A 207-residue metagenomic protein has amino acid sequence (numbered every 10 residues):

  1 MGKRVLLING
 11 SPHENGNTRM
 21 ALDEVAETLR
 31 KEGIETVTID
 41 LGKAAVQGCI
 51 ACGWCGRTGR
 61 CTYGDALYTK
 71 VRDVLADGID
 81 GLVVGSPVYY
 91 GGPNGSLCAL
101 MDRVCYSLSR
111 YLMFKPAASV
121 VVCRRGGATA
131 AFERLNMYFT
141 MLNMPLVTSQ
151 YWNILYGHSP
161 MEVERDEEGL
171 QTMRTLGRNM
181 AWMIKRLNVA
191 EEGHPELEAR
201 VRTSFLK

Functional and structural regions predicted by a protein language model:
K3-E32: N-terminal beta1-alpha1 ligand-phosphate binding loop
I8-P12, L41, V121-R124: Cofactor-binding loop segments of dinucleotide-utilizing enzymes, especially the Rossmann-like FAD- and NAD(P)+-binding
E27-I34, C105-S109, T140-M144, R178-A190: Generic secondary-structure signature for well-ordered alpha-helical cores
L41-R60, M161-E162: N-terminal beta-loop-helix "entrance" segment that forms/cooperates in small-molecule cofactor or anionic ligand
T58-Y151: Helix-loop-strand module that forms the ligand-binding subsite of alpha/beta enzymes
P145-K207: Glycine-rich phosphate/pyrophosphate-binding loop and the adjoining helix
